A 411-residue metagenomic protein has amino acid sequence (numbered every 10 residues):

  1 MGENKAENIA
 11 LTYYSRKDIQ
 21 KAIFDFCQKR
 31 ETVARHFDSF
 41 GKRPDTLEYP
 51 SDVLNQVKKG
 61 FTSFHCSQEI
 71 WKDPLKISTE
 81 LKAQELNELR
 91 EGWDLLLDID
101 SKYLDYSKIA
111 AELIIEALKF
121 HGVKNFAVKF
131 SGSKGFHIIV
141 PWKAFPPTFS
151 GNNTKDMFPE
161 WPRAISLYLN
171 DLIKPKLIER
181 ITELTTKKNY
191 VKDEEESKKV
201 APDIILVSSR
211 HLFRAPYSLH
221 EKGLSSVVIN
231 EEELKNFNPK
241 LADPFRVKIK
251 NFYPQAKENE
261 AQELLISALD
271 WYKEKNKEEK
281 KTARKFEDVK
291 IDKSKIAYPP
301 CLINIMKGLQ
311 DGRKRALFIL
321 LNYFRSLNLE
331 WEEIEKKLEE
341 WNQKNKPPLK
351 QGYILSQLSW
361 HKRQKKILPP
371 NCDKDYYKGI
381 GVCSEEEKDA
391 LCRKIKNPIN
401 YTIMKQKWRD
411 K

Functional and structural regions predicted by a protein language model:
M1-D94, S101-L104, A110, P147-M157 (+4 more regions): DNA replication initiation on ssDNA origins
D105-N125, K198: Phosphate-interacting basic helix/loop segments used at nucleotide- and nucleic-acid interfaces
F126-G132, I204-L206: Short beta-strand
F130-P146: Short, conserved phosphate-binding/catalytic loop or strand-edge motifs used in phosphoryl-/nucleotidyl-transfer
P147-K174: Acidic, His- and aromatic-enriched active-site or binding-groove loops in soluble protein domains that engage sugars
K155, P159, R246-K250, A261-L317 (+1 more regions): Basic, alpha-helical nucleic-acid-binding regions used in initiation and control of genome expression
L167-N189: Acidic, glycine-rich loop-and-strand cores that form catalytic or ligand-binding grooves in diverse globular domains
